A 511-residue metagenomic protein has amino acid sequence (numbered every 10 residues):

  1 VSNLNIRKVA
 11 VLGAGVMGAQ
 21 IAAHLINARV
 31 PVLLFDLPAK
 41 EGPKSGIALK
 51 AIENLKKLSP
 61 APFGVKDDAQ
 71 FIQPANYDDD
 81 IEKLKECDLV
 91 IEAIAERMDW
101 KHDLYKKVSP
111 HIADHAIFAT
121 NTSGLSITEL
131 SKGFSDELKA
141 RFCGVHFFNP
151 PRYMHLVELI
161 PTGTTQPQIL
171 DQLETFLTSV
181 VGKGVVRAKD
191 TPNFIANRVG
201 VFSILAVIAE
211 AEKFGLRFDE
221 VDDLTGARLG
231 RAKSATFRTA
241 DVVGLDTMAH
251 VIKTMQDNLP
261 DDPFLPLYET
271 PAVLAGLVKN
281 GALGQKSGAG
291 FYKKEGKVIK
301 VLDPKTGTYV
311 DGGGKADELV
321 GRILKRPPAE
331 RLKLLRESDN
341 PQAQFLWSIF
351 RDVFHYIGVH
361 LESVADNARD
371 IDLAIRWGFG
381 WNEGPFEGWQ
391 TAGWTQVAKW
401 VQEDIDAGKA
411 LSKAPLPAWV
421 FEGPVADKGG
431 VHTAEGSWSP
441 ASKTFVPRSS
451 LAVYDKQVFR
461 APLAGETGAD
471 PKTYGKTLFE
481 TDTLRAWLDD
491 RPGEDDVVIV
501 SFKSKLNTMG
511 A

Functional and structural regions predicted by a protein language model:
S2-A511: N-terminal glycine-rich phosphate-binding loop for ADP-containing cofactors
